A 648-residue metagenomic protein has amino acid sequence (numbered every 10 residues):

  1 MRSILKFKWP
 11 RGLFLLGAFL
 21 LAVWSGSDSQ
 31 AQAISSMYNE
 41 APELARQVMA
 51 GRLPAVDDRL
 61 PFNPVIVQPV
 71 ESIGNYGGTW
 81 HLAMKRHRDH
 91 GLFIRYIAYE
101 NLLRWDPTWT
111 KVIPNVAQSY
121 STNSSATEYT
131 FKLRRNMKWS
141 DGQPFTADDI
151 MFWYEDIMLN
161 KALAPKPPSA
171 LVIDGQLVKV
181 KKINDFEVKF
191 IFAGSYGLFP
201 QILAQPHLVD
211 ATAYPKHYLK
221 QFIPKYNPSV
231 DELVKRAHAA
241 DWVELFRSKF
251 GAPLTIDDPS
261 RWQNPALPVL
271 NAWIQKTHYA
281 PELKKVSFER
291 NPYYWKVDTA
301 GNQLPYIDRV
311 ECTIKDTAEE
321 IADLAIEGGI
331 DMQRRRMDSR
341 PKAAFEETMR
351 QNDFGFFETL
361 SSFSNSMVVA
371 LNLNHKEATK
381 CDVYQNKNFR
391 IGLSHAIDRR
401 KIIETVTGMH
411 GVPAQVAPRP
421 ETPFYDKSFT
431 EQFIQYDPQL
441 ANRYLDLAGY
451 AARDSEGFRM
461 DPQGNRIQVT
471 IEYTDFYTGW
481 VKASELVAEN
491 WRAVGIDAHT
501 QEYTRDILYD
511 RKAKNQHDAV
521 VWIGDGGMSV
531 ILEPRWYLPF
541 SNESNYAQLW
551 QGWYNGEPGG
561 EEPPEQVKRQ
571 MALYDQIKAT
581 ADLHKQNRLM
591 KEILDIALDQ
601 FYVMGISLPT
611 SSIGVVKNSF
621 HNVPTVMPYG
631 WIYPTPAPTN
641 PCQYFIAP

Functional and structural regions predicted by a protein language model:
E40, R46-A50, P54-S124, E155: N-terminal lobe/hinge region of extracytoplasmic solute-binding protein
P64-V65, M84, Q275-V286, R290 (+6 more regions): Detector for C-terminal structural segments
E71-Y96, V116, F199-H207, K380-V383 (+3 more regions): A structural "hinge/loop" feature
Y76-R86, Q118, E128-F131, K189-F190 (+5 more regions): Short, well-ordered beta-strand elements
Q118-A164, K179, K189, I321-L324 (+2 more regions): Aromatic- and charge-enriched surface segment that lines or borders ligand/interaction sites
R134, S260-N264, Y293-F345, E485-A488 (+2 more regions): Ligand-site clamp/hinge motif
I157, K161-P167, V180-K181, K276-E289 (+5 more regions): Extracellular/periplasmic solute-recognition and catalytic clefts
S169-A252: Surface-exposed binding/hinge segments that line and control ligand-binding clefts or catalytic entry sites
